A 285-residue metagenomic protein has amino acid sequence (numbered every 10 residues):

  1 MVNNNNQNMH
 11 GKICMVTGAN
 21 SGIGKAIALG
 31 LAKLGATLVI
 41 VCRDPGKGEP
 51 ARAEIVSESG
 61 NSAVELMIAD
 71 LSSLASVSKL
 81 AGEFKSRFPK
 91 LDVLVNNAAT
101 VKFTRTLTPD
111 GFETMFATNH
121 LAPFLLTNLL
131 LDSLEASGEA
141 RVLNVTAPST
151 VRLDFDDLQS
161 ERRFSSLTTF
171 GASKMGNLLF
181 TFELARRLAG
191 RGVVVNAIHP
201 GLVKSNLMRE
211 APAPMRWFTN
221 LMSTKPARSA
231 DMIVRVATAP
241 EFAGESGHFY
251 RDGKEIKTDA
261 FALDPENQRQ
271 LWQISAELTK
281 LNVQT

Functional and structural regions predicted by a protein language model:
N5-V39: Canonical Rossmann dinucleotide-binding motif of NAD(H)/NADP(H)-dependent dehydrogenases/reductases, specifically
I13-V16, L94-V95, V142: Conserved hydrophobic beta-strands of the Rossmann-like cofactor-binding core in SDR/related NAD(P)H-dependent
L34-P50: Conserved glycine-rich Rossmann-like NAD(P)H-binding loop of the short-chain dehydrogenase/reductase
P45, L66-G82, P109: The beta1-alpha1 cofactor-binding region of Rossmann-like NAD(H)/NADP(H)-dependent oxidoreductases
S59-A63, E83-N96, K102-L107: A glycine-rich helix->loop->beta "capping" turn within Rossmann-like NAD(P)(H)-dependent oxidoreductase domains
A99-F116, E135-R191, H199-R216: Catalytic loop of short-chain dehydrogenase/reductase
A197, W217-I256, L263-R269, Q273: C-terminal helical subdomain
